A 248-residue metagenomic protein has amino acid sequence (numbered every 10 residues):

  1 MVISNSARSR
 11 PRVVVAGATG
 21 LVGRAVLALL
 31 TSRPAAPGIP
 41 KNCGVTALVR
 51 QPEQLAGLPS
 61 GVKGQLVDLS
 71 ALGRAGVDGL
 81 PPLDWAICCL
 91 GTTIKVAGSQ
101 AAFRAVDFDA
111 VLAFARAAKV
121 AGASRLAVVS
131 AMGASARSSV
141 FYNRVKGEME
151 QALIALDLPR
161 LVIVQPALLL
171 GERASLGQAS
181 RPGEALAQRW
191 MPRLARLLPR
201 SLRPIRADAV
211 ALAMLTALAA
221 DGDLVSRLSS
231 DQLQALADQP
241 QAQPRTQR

Functional and structural regions predicted by a protein language model:
V2-I3, R8-A35: N-terminal Rossmann NAD(P)H-binding glycine-rich loop of SDR-like oxidoreductase domains
P11, A18, A136-P240, P244: Oxidoreductase cofactor-interface core, primarily capturing Rossmann-like NAD(P)-dependent enzymes
A16-L21, P52, T92, A97-A101 (+2 more regions): Conserved Rossmann-fold NAD(P)-dependent oxidoreductase catalytic core, especially the SDR/UDP-sugar
P34-V45: A generic structural motif
L48-L55: Short, polar loop motifs at secondary-structure junctions
L58-A113, A117-V120, L218: NAD(P)H-binding glycine-rich loop region in Rossmannoid oxidoreductase-like domains and their noncatalytic homologs
